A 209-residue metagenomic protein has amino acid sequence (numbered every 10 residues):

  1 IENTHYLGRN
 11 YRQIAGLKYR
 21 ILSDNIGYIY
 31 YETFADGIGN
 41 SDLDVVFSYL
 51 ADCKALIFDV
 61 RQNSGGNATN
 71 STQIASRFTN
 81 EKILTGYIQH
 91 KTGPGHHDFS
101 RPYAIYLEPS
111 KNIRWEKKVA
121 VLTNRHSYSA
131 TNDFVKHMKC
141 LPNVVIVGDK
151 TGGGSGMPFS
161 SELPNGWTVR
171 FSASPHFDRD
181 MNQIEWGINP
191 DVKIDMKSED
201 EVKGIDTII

Functional and structural regions predicted by a protein language model:
I1-L22: Extended, small/polar residue-biased N-terminal targeting/export presequences and adjacent propeptide/linker tracts
A15-I38: STAS-typified acidic loop motif
I29, F58, F78, V119 (+2 more regions): Terminal peptide-recognition signature
I29-Y30, D52-G65, V121-L122: Short acidic catalytic loops
D36-K54: A short, well-ordered alpha-helical element
G65-K118, G156-M157, A173, F177 (+2 more regions): Gly/Ser/Thr-rich loop/hinge elements
K139, I146-P164, V169-F171, P175 (+2 more regions): C-terminal soluble interaction/assembly domains
N189-I209: Low-complexity, Gly/Ser/Thr/Pro-rich intrinsically disordered linker/tail segments
